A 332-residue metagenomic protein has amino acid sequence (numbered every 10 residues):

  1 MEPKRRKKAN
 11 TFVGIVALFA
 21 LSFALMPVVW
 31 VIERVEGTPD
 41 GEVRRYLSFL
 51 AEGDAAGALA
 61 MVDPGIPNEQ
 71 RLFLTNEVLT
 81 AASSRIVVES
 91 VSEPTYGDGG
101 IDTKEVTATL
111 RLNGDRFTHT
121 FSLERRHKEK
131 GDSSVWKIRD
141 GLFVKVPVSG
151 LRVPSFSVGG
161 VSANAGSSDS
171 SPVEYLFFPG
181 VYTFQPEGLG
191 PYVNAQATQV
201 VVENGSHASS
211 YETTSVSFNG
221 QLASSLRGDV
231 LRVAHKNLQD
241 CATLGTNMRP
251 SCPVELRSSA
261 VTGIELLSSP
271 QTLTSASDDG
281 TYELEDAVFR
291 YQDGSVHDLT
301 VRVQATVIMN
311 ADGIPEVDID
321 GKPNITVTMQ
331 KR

Functional and structural regions predicted by a protein language model:
M1-K8: Terminal targeting segments of Actinobacterial cell-envelope proteins
N10-W30: Hydrophobic membrane-insertion alpha-helices, especially the h-region of bacterial N-terminal signal peptides
V31-V78, V153, Q221-A260: Core segments of small alpha/beta cavity-forming domains
A55-D115, R249-A276: Short solvent-exposed beta->alpha transition segments
P94-S167, S171-E174, E283-R332: Exposed beta-sheet edge and beta->alpha loop/turn motif
E174-P191: A short, solvent-exposed beta-strand micro-motif common in secreted/extracellular proteins
L189-S224, A311-D312: Structured interaction patches on ligand/partner-binding surfaces of diverse proteins
S224, G228, R232-R332: Membrane-lipid interaction segments
